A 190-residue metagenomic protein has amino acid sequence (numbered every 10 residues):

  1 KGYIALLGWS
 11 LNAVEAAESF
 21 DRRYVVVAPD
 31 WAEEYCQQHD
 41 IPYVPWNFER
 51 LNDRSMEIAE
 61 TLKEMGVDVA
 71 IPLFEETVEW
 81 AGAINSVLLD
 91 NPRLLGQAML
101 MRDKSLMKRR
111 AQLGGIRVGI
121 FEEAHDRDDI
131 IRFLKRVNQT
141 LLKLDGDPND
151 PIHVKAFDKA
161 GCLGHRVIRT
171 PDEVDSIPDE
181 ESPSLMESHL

Functional and structural regions predicted by a protein language model:
K1-A32, C36-I41, E60, E64-V69 (+1 more regions): Preference for protein termini
L6-N12, E76, A124-D128, L190: Short beta->alpha connector loops
W9-S10, P29, F74, K104 (+1 more regions): Helix N-cap/beta->alpha junction signal
N12, A32, E76-T77, E173: Alpha-helix capping/helix-boundary segments
E15-A16, C36, W80-A83, L163-H165: Short glycine-/acidic-enriched loop or helix-start segments at secondary-structure transitions that form or flank
H39-H125, D129-R132, R136: Conserved N-proximal alpha/beta basic substrate-recognition cap immediately N-terminal to, or forming the N-lobe
R102-S105, K159-L163: Conserved A3 ("GATE") glycine/threonine-rich loop of ANL adenylate-forming enzymes
R117-G119, T140-V154, L163-L190: Conserved ATP-binding module of the ATP-grasp superfamily
